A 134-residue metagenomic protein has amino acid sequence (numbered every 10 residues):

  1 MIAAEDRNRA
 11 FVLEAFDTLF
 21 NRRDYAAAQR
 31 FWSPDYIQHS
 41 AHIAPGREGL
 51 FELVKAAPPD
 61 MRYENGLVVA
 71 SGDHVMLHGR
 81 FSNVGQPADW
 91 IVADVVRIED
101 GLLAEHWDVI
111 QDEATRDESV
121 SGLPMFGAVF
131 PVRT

Functional and structural regions predicted by a protein language model:
M1-T134: C-terminal and inter-domain tail/linker signature
